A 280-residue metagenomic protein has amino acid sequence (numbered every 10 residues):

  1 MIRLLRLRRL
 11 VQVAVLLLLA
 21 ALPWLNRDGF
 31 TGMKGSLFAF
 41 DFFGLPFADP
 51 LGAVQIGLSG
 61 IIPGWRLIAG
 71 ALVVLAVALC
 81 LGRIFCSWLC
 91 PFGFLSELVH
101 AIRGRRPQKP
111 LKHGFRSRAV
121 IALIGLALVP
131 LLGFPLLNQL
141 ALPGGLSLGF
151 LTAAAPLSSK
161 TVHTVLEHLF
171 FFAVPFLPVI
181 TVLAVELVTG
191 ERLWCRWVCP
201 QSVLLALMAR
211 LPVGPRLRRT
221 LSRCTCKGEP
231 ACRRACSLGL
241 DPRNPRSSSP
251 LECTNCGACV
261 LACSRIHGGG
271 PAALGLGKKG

Functional and structural regions predicted by a protein language model:
M1-G280: Non-ligating segments of multi-cofactor redox enzymes
